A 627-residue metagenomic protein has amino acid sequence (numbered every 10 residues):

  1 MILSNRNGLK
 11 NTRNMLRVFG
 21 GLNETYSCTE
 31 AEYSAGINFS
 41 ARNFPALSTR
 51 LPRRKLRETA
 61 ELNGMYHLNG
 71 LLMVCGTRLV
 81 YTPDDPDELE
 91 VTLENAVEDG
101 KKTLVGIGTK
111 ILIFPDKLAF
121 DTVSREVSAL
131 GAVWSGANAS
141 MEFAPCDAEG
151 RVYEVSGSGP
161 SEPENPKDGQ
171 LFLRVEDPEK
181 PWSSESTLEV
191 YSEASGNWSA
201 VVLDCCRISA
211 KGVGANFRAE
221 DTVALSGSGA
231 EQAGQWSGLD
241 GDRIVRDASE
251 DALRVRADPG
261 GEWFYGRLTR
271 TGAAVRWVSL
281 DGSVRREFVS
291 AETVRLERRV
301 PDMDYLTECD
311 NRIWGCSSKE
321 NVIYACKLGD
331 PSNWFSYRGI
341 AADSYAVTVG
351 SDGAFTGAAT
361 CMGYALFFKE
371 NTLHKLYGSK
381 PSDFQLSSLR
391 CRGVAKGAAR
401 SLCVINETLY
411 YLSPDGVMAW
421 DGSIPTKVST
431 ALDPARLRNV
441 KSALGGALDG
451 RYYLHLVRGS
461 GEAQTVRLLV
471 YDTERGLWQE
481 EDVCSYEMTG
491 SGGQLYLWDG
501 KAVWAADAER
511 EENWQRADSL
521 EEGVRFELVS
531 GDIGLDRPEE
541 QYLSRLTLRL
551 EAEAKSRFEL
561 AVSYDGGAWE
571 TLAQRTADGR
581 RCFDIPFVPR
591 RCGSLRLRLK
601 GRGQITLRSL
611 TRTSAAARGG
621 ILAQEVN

Functional and structural regions predicted by a protein language model:
M1-E88, E142-E149, R298-K375, L456-V470: N-terminal beta-propeller domains
I2-G70, V394-G397, E407-T408, D415 (+1 more regions): Beta-sheet repeat architectures centered on beta-propellers
S4-G8, L130-G131, W182-T187, Y191-V300: Small/polar beta-strand repeat architecture
F39-T59, L79-D99, D121-V152, A194-L203 (+7 more regions): Trp- and S/T/G-rich repeat-edge/linker motifs of beta-rich repeat architectures
G64, T103-L104, Y305, G357 (+2 more regions): Conserved beta-strand position repeated once per blade in WD40 beta-propeller domains
L68, C75-G76, I107, F114-D116 (+13 more regions): Short loop/turn segments that connect beta-strands within the blades of beta-propeller domains, predominantly WD40
L71-L72, T109-I113, P163-V190, E220-S226 (+6 more regions): Short hydrophobic/aromatic-rich beta-strand motifs
Y81, K117-V133, Q170-V202, G234-S237 (+5 more regions): Short, surface-exposed terminal/edge motifs of secreted or surface/virion proteins that either
